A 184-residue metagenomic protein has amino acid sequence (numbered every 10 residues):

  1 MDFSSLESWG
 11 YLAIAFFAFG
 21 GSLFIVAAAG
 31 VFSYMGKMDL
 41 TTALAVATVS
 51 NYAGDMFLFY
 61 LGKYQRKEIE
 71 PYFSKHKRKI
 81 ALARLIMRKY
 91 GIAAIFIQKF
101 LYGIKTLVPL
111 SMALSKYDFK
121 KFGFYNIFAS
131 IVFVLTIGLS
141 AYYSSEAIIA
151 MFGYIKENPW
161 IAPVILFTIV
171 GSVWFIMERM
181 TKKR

Functional and structural regions predicted by a protein language model:
M1-L12, G36-K121, S140-F167, V173-R184: Membrane-interfacial helix-loop-helix
W9-A28, Q98: Transmembrane alpha-helix interface/packing and boundary motifs in multi-pass membrane proteins, characterized by
S22-V26, K105-T106, I137: Functionally critical, cavity-lining and gating residues within the transmembrane helices of 12-TM secondary
V31-S33: Helix-loop module immediately N-terminal to the HCX5R catalytic loop in PTP-like cysteine phosphatase domains
N51, S130-I131: Residue-level recognition of pore/gate-forming positions within transmembrane alpha-helices of multi-pass
F57, V132-T136: Transmembrane-helix signature of multi-pass solute transporters
